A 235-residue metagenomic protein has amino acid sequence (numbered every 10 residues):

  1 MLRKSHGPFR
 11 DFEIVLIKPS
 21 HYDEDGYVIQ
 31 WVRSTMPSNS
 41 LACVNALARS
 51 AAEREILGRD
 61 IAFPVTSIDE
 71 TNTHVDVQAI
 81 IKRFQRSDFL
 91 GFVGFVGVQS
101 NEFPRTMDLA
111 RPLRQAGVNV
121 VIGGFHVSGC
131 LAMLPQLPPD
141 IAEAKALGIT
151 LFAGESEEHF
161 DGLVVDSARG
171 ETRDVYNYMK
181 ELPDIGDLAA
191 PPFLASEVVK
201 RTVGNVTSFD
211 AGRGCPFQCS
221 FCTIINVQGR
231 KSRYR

Functional and structural regions predicted by a protein language model:
M1-F9, R83-F84, V199-K200: Short boundary motifs at domain starts and secondary-structure transition points
L2-M36: Short glycine-rich His-centered loop
G26-S34, L131-P138, S232-Y234: Short, flexible/disordered intra-domain loops and linkers
V32-R49: Short catalytic helix/loop segments, enriched in acidic residues and glycine and frequently bearing histidine
R33, G97-P104, S167, I225-R235: Conserved glycine-rich "GG(E/T)P / GGGxP" loop and the immediately following alpha-helix in the radical SAM core
A48, P64-D187: Glycine-rich beta-alpha loop elements in corrinoid/cobalamin-binding modules across cobalamin-dependent enzymes
R54-I68: Short beta-strand elements in bilobed, periplasmic/extracellular small-molecule ligand-binding domains
A189-R235: Radical SAM [4Fe-4S] cluster-binding motif and immediate context
